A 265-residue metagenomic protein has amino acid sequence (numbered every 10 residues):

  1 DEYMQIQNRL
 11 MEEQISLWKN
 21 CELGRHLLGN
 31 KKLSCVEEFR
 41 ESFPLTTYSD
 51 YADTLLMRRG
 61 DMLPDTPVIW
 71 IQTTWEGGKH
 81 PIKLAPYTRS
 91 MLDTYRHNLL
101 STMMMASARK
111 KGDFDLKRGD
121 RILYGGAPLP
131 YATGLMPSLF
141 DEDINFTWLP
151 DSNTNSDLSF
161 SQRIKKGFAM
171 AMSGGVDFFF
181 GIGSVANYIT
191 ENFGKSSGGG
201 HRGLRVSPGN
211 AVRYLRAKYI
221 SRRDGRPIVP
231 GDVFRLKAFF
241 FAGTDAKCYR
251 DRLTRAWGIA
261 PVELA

Functional and structural regions predicted by a protein language model:
D1-F240, K247-C248: Nucleotide 5′-phosphate-binding alpha/beta core
D251-A260: Short, surface-exposed basic-aromatic patches at helix termini and helix-loop junctions that form
A265: Catalytic core of tubulin tyrosine ligase-like
